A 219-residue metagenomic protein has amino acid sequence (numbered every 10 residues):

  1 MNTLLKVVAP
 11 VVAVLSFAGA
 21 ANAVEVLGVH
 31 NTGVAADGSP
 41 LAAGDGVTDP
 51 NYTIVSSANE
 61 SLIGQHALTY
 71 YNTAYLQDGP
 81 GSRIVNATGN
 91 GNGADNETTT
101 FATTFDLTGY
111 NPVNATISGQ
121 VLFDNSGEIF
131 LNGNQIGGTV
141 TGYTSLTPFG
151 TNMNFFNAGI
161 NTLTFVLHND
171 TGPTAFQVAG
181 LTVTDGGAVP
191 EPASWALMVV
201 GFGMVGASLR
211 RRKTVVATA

Functional and structural regions predicted by a protein language model:
N2-V26, G180-M204: Short, threonine-centered small-residue motifs that mark membrane-proximal processing/anchoring sites and TM-junction
V24-T88, T104-T108, N152, F156 (+1 more regions): Accessory carbohydrate-binding/adhesion or oligomerization-edge regions at the termini of glycan-active proteins
G93-T108, T147: Short beta-strands within extracellular/lumenal beta-sheet-rich domains
A94-N96, Y110-P112, T144, F156-A158 (+1 more regions): Surface-exposed coil/turn segments at beta-strand junctions on protein surfaces, enriched
N111-I129, L163: Aromatic-lined ligand-binding clefts that engage carbohydrates, nucleic acids, or primary amines
F130-G137: Short strand-turn-strand beta-turns centered on an Asx-Gly dipeptide
V140-F149: Extracellular carbohydrate recognition and processing domains and analogous Trp-centered ligand-binding platforms
G206-A219: C-terminal membrane-anchoring or membrane-association module
